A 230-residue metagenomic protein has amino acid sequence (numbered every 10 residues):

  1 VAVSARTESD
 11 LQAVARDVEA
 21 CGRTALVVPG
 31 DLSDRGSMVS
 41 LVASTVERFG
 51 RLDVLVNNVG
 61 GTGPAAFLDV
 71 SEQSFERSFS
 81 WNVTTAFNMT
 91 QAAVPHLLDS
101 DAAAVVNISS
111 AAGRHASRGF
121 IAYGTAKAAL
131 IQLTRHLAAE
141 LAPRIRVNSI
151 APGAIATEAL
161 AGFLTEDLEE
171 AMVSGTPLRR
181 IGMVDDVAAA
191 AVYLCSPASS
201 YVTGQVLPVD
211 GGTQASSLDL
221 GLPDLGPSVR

Functional and structural regions predicted by a protein language model:
V1-A13: Conserved glycine-rich Rossmann-like NAD(P)H-binding loop of the short-chain dehydrogenase/reductase
A66-F67, S71-F79, M172: Substrate-binding pocket helix/loop in short-chain dehydrogenase/reductase
F67-L68, D101, H115-I121, R179 (+2 more regions): Active-site loop immediately N-terminal to the catalytic Tyr-X3-Lys motif of short-chain dehydrogenase/reductase
T90, A126, T134: Active-site helix of classical SDR
P95, A138-P143, S200: Alpha-helical segment proximal to the catalytic Tyr-Lys
S110: Residue(s) in the substrate-gating loop at a strand-loop-helix junction that position the organic substrate next
S149, E170-A198, V202, V209-G211 (+1 more regions): C-terminal helical subdomain
